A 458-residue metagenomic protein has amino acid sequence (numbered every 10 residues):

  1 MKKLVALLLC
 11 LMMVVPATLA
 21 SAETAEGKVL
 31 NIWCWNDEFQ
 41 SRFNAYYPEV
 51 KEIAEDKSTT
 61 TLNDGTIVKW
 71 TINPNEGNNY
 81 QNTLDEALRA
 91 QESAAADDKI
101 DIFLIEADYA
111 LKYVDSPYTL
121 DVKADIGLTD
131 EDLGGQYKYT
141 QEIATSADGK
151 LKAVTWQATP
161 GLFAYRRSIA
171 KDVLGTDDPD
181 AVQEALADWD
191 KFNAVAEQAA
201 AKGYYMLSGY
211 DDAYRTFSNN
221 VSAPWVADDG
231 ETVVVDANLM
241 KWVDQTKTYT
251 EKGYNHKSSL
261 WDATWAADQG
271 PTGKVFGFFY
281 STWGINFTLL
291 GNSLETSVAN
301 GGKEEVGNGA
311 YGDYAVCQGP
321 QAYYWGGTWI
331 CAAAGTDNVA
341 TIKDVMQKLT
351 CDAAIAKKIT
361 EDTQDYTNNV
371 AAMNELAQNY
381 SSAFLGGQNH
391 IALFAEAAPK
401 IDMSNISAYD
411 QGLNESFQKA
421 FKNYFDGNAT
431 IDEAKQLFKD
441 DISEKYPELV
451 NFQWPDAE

Functional and structural regions predicted by a protein language model:
K2-C10: Sec-dependent signal peptide recognition, specifically the positively charged N-region followed immediately by
A6-L7, A17-L111, D130, K357-T360 (+1 more regions): Conserved N-terminal structural module of periplasmic/extracytoplasmic solute-binding proteins
R42, R167, M346-L376: Periplasmic-binding protein-like
P48, A213, N220, M240-D344: Extracytoplasmic/periplasmic substrate-binding proteins
N78, E92, A96, F103-L162 (+3 more regions): Hinge/lid segment of periplasmic solute-binding proteins
Q81-K99, F103, L111, S116 (+5 more regions): Short helices/loops that flank or line small-molecule/ion binding pockets
K123-G134, E142-A213, V226-L260, A334-A340 (+1 more regions): Helix-loop-helix "hinge/cap" segment bordering the ligand-binding cleft or interdomain interface
G309-G312, T360-N423, N451-E458: Long, aromatic- and glycine/proline-rich binding clefts that accommodate carbohydrate-like moieties
